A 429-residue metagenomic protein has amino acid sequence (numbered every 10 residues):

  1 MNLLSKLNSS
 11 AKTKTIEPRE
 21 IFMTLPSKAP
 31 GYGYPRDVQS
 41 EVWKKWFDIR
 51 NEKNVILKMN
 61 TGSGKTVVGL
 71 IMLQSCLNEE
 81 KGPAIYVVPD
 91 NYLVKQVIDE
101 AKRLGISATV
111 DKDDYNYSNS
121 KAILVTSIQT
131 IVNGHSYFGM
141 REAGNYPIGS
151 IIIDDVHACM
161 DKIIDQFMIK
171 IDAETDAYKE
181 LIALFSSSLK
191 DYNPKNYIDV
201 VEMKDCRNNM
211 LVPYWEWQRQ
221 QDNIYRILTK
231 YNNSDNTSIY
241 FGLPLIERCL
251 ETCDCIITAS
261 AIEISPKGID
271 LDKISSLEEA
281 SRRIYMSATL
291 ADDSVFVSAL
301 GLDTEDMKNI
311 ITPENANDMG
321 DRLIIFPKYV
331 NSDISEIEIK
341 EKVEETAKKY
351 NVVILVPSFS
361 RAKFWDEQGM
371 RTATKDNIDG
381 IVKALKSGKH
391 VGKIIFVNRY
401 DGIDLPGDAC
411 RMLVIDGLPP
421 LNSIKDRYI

Functional and structural regions predicted by a protein language model:
N2-K58: Conserved pre-motif I regulatory segment
R50-L57, G82-P83, A122, S281-R282 (+2 more regions): Pre-Walker A (Motif I) flank of P-loop NTPase domains
I56, N60, P147-S150, D155-V352 (+1 more regions): Conserved coupling segment at the C-terminus of the helicase ATP-binding
T66-I106, T130-N133, A291-D292, L355-A362: Conserved Walker A/P-loop ATP-binding site and its immediately adjacent core in helicase/helicase-like ATPase domains
K95-A143, D379-L385: Inter-Walker segment of RecA-like/P-loop motor cores
K121-D155, C159-Q166, I264-D270, I394-D404: Conserved RecA-like ASCE ATPase "motif II neighborhood" in helicase/translocase motors
K328-E341, R371-S387, K393: Beta-propeller and closely related beta-pinwheel folds
Y329-V330, A384-I429: Conserved RecA-like P-loop NTPase helicase motor core
